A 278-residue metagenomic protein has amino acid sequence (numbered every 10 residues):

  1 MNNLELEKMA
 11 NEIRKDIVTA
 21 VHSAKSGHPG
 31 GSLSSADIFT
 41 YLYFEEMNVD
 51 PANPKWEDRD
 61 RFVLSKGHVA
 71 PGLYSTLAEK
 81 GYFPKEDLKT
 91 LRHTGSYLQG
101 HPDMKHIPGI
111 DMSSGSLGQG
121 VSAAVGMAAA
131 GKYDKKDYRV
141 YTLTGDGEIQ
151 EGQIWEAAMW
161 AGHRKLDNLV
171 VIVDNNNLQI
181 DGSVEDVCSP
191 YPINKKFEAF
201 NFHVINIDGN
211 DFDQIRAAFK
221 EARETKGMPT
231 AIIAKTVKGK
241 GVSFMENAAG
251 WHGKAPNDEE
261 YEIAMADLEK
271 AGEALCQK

Functional and structural regions predicted by a protein language model:
M1-I13: N-terminal hydrophobic or amphipathic helices/low-complexity stretches enriched in small/hydrophobic/Pro/Gly
A10-S26, D174-N176: N-terminal capping segment at the start of a domain
I17-V21, S32-H163: Cofactor-binding active-site loop characterized by glycine-rich and histidine/acidic residues
H68-V69, L73, N176-N177, D211 (+1 more regions): Glycine-rich beta-alpha junction loops
Y74-S75, D103, Q153-W155, D181-E185 (+1 more regions): Short acidic, glycine/serine/threonine-rich loops at helix termini
G109, S113-S116, V121-E224: Thiamine diphosphate
F212-K278: Glycine/aspartate-rich loop-and-adjacent alpha/beta segment that forms the canonical ThDP
